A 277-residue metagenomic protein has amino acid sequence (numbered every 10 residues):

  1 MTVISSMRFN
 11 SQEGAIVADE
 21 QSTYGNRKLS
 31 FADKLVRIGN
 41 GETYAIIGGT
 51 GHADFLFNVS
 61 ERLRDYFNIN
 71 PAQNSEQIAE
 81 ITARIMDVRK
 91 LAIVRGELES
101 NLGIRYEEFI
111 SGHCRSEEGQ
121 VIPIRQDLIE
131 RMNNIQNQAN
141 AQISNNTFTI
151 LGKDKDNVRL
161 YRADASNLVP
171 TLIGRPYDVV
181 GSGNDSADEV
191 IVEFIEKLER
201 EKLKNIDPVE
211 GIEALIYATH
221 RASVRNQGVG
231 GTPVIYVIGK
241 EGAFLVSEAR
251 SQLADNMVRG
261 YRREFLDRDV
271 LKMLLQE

Functional and structural regions predicted by a protein language model:
M1-N134, A141, L168-I216, H220 (+2 more regions): Conserved short S/T/G-enriched processing/targeting/catalytic segments and their helical context
A45, S144-T149: Generic beta-strand structural signal
Q138, I143, K153-D156: FAD-binding FR-type
F148, G230-V234: A short glycine-rich, hydrophobically flanked beta-strand micro-motif that places a catalytic Asp/Glu for divalent metal
T149-I150, G211: Extended hydrophobic secondary-structure segments that form protein cores and membrane-embedded regions
I150-K153, Y236-K240: Short hydrophobic alpha-helical segments used for membrane anchoring or interfacial signaling
I150-P170: Acidic-glycine-rich active-site phosphate/pyrophosphate-binding loop
P233-I238, S251: Terminal low-complexity/disordered tails
